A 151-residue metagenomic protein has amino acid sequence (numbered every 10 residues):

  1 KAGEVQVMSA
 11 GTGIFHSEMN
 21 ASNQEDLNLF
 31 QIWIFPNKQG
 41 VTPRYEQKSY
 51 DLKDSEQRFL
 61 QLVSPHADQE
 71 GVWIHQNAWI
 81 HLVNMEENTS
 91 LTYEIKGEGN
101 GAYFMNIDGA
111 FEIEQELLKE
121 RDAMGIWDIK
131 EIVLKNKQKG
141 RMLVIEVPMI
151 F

Functional and structural regions predicted by a protein language model:
K1-F151: Jelly-roll (double-stranded beta-helix
